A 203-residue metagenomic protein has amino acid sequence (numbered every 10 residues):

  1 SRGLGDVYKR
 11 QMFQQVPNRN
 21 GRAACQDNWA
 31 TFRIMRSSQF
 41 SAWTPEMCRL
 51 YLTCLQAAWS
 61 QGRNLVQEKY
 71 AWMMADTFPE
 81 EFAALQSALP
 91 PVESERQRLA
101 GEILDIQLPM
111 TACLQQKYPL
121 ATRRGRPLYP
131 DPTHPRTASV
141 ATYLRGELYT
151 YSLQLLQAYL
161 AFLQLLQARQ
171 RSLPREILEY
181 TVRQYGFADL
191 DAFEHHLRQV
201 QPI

Functional and structural regions predicted by a protein language model:
S1-Y8: Short, small-residue-biased leader/transition segments that mark boundaries at the very start of proteins
Q14, G21, E46, G62 (+3 more regions): Mixed-charge, low-complexity intrinsically disordered regions
R19-A42, L50-C54, L65-V66, T137-L148: A cross-kingdom feature marking solvent-exposed beta-strand/loop segments within repeated, beta-rich binding/scaffold
F40-W43, M47-Q56, L99-I106, L148-Y151 (+1 more regions): Short, structured motif recognition centered on aromatic/hydrophobic residues
T53-E93, L163-F193, L197: Repeat-associated, polar segments at repeat-unit boundaries in modular proteins
L55, R126-L178: Amphipathic protein-protein interaction modules
E81-T111: Extended alpha-helical protein-protein interaction scaffolds
